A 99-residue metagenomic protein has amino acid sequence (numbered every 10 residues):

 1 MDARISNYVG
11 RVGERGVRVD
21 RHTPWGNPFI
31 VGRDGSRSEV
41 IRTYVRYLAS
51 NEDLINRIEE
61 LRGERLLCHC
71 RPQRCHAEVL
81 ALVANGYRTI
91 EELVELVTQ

Functional and structural regions predicted by a protein language model:
M1-Q99: Catalytic phosphate/metal-binding cores of nucleic-acid and nucleotide-processing enzymes, i.e., regions that mediate
